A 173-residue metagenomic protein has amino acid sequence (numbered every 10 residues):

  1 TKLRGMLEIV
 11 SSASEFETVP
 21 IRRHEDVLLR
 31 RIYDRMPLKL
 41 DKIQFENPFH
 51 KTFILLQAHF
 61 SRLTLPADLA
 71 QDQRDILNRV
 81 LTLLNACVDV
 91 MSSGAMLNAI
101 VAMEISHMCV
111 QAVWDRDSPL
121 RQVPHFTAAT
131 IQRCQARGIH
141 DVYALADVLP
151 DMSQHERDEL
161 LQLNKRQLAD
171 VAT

Functional and structural regions predicted by a protein language model:
T1, D141, A146-R157: Accessory beta->alpha helical hairpin/"wing" motif in late/C-terminal subdomains of nucleic-acid enzymes
T1-A136, D141: C-terminal helical accessory/scaffold domains
P150-T173: Alpha-helical interaction/regulatory segments in DNA maintenance proteins
